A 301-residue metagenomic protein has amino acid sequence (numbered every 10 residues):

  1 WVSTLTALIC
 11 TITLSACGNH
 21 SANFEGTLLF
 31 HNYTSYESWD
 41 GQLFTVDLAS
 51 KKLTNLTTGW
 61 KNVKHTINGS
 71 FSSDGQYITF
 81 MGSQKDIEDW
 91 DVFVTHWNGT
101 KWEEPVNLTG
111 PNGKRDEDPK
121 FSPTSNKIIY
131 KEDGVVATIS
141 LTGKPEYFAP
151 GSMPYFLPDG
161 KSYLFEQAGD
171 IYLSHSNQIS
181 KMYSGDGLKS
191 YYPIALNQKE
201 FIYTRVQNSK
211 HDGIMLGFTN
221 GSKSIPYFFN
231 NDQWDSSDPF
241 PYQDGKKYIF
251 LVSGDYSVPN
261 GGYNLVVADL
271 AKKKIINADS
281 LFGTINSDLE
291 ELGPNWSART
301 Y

Functional and structural regions predicted by a protein language model:
W1-T4: Bacterial N-terminal signal peptides that target proteins for export
C17-Y301: Sequence signature of WD/YWTD-type beta-propeller architectures
